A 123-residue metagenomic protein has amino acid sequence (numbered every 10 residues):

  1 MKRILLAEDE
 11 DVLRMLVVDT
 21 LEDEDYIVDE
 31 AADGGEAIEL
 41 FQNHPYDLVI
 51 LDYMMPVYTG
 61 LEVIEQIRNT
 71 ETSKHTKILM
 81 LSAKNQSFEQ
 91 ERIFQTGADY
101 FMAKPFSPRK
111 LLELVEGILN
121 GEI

Functional and structural regions predicted by a protein language model:
E8: Conserved acidic carboxylate
M15-D23: Charged docking surfaces used in two-component/phosphorelay signaling
E30-L48: Acidic, metal-coordinating helix/loop segments flanking the phosphotransfer/catalytic sites of two-component signaling
M55: Receiver (REC) domain active-site loop signature in two-component systems and cognate sites in sensor histidine kinases
F106-V115: C-terminal output helix
